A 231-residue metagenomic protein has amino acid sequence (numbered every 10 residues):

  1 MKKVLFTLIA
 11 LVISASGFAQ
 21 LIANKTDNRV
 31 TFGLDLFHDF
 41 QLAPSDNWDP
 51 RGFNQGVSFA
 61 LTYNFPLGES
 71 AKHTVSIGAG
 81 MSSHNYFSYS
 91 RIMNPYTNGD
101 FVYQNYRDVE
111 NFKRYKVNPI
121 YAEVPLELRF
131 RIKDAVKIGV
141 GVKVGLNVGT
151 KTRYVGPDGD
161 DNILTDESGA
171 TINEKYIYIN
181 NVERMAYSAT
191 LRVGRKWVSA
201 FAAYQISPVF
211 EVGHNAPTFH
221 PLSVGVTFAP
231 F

Functional and structural regions predicted by a protein language model:
M1-N24, R129, F228-F231: Bacterial Sec-dependent N-terminal signal peptides
L21-K25, V30, Q41, N173-F231: Predominantly the C-terminal beta-signal and adjacent terminal strand-loop region of outer-membrane beta-barrel
L21-V30, P66-T74, A135: Short loop/turn motifs that connect adjacent beta-strands in outer-membrane beta-barrel proteins
L34, H38, F59-F65, A79-M81 (+5 more regions): Residues on the lipid-exposed face of transmembrane beta-strands in outer-membrane beta-barrel proteins
F40-A60, F210-V212: Surface-exposed strand-loop-strand hairpins of Gram-negative outer-membrane beta-barrel proteins
P44-G52, Y86-P119, N147-T190: Extracellular/periplasm-exposed beta-strand and loop segments of Gram-negative cell-envelope proteins, dominated by
E69-Y96: Early exported N-terminus immediately downstream of N-terminal targeting peptides
I132-G139, V148, T152-Y154: Mid-length scaffold segments of soluble, non-membrane domains
